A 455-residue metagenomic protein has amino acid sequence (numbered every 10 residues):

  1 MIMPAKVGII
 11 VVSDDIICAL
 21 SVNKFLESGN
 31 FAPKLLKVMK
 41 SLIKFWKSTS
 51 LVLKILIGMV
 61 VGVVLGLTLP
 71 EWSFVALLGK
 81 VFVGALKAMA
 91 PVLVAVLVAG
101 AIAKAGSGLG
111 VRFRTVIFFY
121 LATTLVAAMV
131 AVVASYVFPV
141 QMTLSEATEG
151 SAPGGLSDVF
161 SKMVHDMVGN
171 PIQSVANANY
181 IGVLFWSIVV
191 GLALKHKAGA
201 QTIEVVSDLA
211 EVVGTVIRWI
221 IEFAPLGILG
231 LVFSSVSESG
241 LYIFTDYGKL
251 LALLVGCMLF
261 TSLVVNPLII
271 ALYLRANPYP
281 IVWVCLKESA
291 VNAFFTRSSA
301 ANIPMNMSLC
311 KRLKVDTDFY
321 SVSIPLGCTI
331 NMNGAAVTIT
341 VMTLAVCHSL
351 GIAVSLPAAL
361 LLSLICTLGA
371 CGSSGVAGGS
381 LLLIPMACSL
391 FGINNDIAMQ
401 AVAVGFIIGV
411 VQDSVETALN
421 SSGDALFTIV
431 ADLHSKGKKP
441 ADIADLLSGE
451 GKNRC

Functional and structural regions predicted by a protein language model:
L42-E71, V83-M89, R114-P280, A441-L446 (+1 more regions): Signature of multi-pass transmembrane helix bundles
A76, K80-G84, V111, Q173 (+5 more regions): Short amphipathic alpha-helical coupling elements at transmembrane boundaries
A85, L121-L125, M129, V255-L259 (+4 more regions): Hydrophobic transmembrane alpha-helical segments of multi-pass transport and channel proteins
I102-V111, H196-A200, S239, R275-P278 (+4 more regions): Juxtamembrane helix-boundary/capping and inter-helix hinge elements in multi-pass membrane proteins
G110-T115, T215-E222, R312-C328, L356-P357 (+1 more regions): Membrane-interface alpha-helices at helix entry/exit sites of multi-pass transporters
E288-A370, A441-G451: Helix-loop-helix junctions within the multi-pass membrane cores of secondary transporters/permeases
V341-C455: Transmembrane alpha-helical segments and their short flanking loops that form helix-hairpins/helix-helix interfaces
